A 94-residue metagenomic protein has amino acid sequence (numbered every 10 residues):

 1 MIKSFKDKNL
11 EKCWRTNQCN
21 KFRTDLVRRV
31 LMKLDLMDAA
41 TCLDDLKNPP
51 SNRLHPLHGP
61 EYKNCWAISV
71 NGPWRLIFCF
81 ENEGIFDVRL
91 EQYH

Functional and structural regions predicted by a protein language model:
M1-K33: Arg/Lys-rich, positively charged N-terminal/basic patches that mediate binding to nucleic acids
F5-N9, N17, T41, P49-N52 (+1 more regions): Residue-level signal for pocket-adjacent positions within structured domains
R15, C19, D35, A39-C42 (+1 more regions): Generic surface-pattern signal
D25-S51: Short, solvent-exposed, low-complexity loop/linker segments
C42-W66: A short, surface-exposed loop/turn module that caps and links secondary-structure elements
L57-E61, W66-H94: Enriched for short, Lys/Arg-rich terminal
